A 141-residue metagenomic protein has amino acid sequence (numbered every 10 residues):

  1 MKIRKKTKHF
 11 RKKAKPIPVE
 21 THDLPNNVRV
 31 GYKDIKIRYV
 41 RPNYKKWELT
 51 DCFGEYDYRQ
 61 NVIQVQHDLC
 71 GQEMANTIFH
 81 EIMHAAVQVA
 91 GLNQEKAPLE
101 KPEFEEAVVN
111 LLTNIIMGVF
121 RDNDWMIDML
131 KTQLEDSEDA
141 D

Functional and structural regions predicted by a protein language model:
K2-E73, V89-D141: Metalloprotease/metallohydrolase-associated module, dominated by Zn2+-dependent proteases
N76-Q88: Active-site recognition of the HExxH zinc-binding catalytic motif
